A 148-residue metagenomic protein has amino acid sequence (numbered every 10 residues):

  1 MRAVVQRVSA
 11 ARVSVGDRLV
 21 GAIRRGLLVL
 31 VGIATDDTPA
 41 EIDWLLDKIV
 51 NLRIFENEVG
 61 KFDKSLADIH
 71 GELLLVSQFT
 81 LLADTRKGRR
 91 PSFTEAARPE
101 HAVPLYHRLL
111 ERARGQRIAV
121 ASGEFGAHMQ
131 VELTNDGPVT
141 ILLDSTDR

Functional and structural regions predicted by a protein language model:
M1-G88, S92, V103-R148: N-terminal, polar/charged subdomain of small-to-medium soluble alpha/beta proteins
E95: An anionic oxygen-ligand recognition environment, strongly enriched in 2H phosphoesterase
